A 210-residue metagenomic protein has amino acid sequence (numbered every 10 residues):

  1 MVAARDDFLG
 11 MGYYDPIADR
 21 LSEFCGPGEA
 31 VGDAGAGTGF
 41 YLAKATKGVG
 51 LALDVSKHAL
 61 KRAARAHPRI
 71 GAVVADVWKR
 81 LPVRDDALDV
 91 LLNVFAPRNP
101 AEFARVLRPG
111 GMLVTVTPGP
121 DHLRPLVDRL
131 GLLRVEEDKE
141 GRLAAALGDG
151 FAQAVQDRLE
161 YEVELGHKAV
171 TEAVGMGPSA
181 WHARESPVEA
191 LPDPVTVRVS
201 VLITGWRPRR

Functional and structural regions predicted by a protein language model:
M1-R20: Class I SAM-dependent methyltransferase Rossmann-like catalytic core, especially the SAM/SAH-binding loop
G28-G37: Conserved class I S-adenosyl-L-methionine
T38-G48: Conserved SAM-binding loop of SAM-dependent methyltransferases across substrates and taxa, primarily the Class I
D54-H58: Conserved SAM/SAH-binding beta-strand->alpha-helix loop
K79-V90: A short acidic, Gly/Pro-enriched loop at the edge of an enzyme's catalytic core that lines a small-molecule cofactor
P100-V114: A short glycine-rich, Lys/Arg-flanked "PGG" loop and its adjoining helix->strand segment in the class I
M112-A144: Conserved class I S-adenosyl-L-methionine
D157-R210: Conserved Class I S-adenosyl-L-methionine
